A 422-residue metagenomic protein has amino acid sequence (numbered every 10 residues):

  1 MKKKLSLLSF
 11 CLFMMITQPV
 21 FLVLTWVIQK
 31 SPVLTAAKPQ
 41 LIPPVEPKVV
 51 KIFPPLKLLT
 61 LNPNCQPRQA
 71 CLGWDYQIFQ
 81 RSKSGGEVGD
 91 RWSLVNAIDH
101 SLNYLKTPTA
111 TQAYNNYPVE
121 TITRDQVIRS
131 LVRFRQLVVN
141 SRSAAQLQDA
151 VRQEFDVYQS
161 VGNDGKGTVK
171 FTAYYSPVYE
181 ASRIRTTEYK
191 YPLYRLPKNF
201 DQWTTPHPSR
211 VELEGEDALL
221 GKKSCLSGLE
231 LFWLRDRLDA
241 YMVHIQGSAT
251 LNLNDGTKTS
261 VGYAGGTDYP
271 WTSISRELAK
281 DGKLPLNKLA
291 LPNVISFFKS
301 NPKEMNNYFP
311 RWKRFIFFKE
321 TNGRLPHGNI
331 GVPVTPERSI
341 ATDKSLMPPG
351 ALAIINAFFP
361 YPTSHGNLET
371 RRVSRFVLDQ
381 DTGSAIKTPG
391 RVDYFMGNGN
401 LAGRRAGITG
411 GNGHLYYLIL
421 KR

Functional and structural regions predicted by a protein language model:
M1-K4: Positively charged n-region of N-terminal signal peptides that target proteins for export
S6-L8: Short, hydrophobic alpha-helical membrane anchors of single-pass surface/secreted proteins
F10-L22: Hydrophobic membrane-insertion alpha-helices, especially the h-region of bacterial N-terminal signal peptides
I16, V27, K38, N64-P67 (+1 more regions): Intrinsically disordered, low-complexity regions enriched for glutamine and histidine
V20-L41: Signal peptide processing junction and immediate N-terminal pro/mature segment of secreted/exported proteins
A36-I52: Acidic, proline-/serine-/threonine-rich low-complexity intrinsically disordered repeat tracts
V49-N322, G328-V332: Secretory/export targeting leaders with adjacent low-complexity proregions
N322-R422: C-terminal soluble interaction/assembly domains
